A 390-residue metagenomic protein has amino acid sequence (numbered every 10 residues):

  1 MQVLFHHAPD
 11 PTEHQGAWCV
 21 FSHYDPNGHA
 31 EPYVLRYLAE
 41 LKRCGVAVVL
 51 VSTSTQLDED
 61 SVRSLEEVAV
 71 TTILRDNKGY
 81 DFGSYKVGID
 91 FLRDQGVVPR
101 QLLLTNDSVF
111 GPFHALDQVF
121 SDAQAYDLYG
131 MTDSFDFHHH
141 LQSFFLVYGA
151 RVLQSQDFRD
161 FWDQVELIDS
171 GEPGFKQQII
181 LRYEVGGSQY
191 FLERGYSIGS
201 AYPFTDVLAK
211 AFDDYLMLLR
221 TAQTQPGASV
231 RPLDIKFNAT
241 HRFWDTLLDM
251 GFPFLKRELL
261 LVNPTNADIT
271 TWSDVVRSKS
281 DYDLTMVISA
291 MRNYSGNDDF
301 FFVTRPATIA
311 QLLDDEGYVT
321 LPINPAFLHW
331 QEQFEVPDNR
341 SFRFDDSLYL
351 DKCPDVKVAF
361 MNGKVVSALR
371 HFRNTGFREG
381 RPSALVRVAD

Functional and structural regions predicted by a protein language model:
M1-H14, F243-L255, L259-F334: Non-catalytic membrane-proximal stalk/linker segments that position and tether the catalytic domains
M1-Y80, I89-Q101, R151: N-terminal anchoring/stem segment of glycosyltransferases
K78, D107-F110: Acidic metal-phosphate-binding loop of nucleotide-sugar-dependent transferases
G111-H138: Conserved donor-nucleotide/metal-binding helix-loop-beta segment in metal-dependent transferases, i.e., the alpha-helix
F135-F145, A150, Q154-T285: Catalytic core and acceptor-binding pocket of nucleotide-sugar-dependent glycosyltransferases
Y294-D390: Charge-rich, low-complexity intrinsically disordered regions
